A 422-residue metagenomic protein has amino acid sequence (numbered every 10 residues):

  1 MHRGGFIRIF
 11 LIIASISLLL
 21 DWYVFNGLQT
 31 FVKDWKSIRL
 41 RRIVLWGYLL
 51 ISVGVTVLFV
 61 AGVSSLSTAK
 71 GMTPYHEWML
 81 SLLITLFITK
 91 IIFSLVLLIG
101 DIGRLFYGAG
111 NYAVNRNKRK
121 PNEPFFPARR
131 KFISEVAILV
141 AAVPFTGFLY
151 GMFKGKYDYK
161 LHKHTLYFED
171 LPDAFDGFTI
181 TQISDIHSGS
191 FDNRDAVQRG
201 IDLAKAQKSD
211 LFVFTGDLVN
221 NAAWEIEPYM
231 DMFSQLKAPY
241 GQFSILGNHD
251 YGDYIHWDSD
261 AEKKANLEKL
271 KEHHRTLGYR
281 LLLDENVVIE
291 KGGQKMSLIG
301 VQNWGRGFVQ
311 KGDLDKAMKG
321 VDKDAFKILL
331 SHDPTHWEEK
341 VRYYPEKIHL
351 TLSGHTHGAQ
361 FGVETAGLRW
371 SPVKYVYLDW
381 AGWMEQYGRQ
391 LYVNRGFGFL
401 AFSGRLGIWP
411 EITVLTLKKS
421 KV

Functional and structural regions predicted by a protein language model:
M1-K156, V422: Non-catalytic terminal accessory segments
R3, I7, G54-V57, A61 (+16 more regions): Amphipathic, alpha-helical segments enriched in basic
L28-I38, F126-L139, K163-P172, G200-F212 (+1 more regions): Short, charge-rich amphipathic segments
G110, V143-T181, R194-D195, D202: C-terminal segment of N-terminal export signals and the immediately downstream linker at the start of the mature
P127, I133-A137, A141-Y167, A265-L283: A short, flexible N-terminal coil/short beta segment enriched in small residues
D170-V422: Soluble catalytic domains of enzymes that build or remodel membrane lipids, polysaccharides, and related
